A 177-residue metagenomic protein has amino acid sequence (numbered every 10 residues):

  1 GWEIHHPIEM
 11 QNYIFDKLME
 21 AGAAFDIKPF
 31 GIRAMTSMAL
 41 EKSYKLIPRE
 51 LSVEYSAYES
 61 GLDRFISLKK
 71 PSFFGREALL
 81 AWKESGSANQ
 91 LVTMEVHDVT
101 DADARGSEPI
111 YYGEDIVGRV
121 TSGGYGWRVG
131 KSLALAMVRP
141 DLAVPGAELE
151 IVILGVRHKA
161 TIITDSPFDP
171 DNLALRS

Functional and structural regions predicted by a protein language model:
G1-S177: Conserved, structured C-terminal
